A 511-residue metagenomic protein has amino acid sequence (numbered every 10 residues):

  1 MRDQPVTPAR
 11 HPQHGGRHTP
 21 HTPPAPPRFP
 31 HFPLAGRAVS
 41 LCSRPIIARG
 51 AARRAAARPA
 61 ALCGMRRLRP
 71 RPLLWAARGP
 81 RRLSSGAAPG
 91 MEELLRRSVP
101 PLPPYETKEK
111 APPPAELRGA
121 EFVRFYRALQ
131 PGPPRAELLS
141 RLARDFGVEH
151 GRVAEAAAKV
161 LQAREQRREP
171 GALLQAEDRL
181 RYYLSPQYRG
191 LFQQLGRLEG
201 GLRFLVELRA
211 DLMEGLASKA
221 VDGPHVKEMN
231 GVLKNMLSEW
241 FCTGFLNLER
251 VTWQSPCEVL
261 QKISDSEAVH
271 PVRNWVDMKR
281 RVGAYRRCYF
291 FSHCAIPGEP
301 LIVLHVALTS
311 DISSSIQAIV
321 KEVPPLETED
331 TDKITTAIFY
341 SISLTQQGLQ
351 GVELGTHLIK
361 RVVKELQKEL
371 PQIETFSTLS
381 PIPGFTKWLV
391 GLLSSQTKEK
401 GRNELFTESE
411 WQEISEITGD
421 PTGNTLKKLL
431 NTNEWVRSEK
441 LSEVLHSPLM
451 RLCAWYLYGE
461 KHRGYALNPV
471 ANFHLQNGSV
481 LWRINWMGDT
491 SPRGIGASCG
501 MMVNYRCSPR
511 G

Functional and structural regions predicted by a protein language model:
M1-L62: Intrinsically disordered, low-complexity basic segments at termini and long loops, enriched in Pro/Gly and/or Arg/Ser
G64-V352, T356-G511: Extended, composition-driven regions rather than compact fold-specific motifs
